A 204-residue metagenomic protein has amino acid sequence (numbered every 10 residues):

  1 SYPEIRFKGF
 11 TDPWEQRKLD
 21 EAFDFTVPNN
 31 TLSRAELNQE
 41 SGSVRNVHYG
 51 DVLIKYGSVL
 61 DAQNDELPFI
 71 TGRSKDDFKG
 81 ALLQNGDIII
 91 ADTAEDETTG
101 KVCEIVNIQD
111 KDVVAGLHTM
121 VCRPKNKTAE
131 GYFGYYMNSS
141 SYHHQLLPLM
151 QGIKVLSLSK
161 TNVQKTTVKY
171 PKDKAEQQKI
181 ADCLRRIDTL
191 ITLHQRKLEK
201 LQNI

Functional and structural regions predicted by a protein language model:
S1-R17, T166, D173-I204: Amphipathic alpha-helical segments with low aromatic content
I5, L117-M120, G131-Y132, H144 (+2 more regions): Positions in alpha-helical segments
R6-N30, S41: Non-catalytic DNA-recognition/assembly elements of restriction-modification systems
L32-A35, K101: Short beta-alpha junctions and helix-cap segments that line functional grooves
S33, E40, D112-T119, M150-E176: A short glycine-rich beta-alpha junction/loop motif
H48-G50, V59, Q63-N138: A short beta-sheet element
